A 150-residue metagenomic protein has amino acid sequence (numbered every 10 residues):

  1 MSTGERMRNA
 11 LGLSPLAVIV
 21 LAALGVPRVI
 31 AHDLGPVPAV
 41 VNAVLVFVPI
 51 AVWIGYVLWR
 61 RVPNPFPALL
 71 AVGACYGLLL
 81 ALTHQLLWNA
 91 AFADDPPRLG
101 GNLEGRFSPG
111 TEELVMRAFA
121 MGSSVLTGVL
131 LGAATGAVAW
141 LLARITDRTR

Functional and structural regions predicted by a protein language model:
M1-R150: Juxtamembrane/disordered regions of integral membrane proteins
